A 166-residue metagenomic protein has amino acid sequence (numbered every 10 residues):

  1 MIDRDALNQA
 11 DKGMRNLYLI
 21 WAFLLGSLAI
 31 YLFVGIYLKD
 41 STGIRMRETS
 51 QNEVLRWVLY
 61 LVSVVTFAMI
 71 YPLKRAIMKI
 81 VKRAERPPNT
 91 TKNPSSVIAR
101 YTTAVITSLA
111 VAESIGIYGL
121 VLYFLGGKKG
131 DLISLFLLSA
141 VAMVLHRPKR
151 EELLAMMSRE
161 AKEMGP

Functional and structural regions predicted by a protein language model:
M1-I30, S95: Cytosolic-side membrane-entry/anchor segment at the start of a transmembrane helix
L17-G26, T102-A112: Select subsegments of transmembrane alpha-helices in polytopic membrane proteins, especially boundary-proximal
I20-W57: Long, highly hydrophobic alpha-helical transmembrane signal-anchor segments
L28, V62-F67, V111-I117: Core segments of transmembrane alpha-helices that mediate helix-helix packing or line hydrophobic substrate/ligand
W57-I77, A140-R147: Hydrophobic alpha-helical membrane-embedded segments
Y71-S95: Membrane-helix interface/capping segments
V121-R147: Hydrophobic alpha-helical transmembrane segments and immediately flanking/interface helices in integral membrane
L154-P166: Short, highly charged, low-complexity non-transmembrane loops/tails of multi-pass membrane proteins
